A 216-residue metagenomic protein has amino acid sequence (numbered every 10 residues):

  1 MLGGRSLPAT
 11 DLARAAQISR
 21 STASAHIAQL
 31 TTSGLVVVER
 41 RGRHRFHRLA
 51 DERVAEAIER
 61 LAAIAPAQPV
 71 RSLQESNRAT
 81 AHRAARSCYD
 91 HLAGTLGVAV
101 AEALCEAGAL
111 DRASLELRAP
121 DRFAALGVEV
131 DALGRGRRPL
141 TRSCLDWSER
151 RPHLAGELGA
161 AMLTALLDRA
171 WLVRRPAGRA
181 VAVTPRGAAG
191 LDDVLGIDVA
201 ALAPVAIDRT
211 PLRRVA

Functional and structural regions predicted by a protein language model:
M1-S19, R45-H47, E52, S87: N-terminal helix-turn-helix DNA-binding core of bacterial DNA-binding proteins
S6, E39-I64, A119-R122, G187: Basic, amphipathic "hinge/linker" alpha-helix immediately C-terminal to the N-terminal HTH DNA-binding motif
S21, A28: Key DNA-contact positions within bacterial/archaeal DNA-binding proteins
S24-A25, V98: Conserved catalytic core of two-component sensor histidine kinases
T31-R41, R45-R48, A113-S114, R175-P176: Beta-hairpin "wing" of winged helix-turn-helix
A55-A113, E129-A177, D198-A216: Amphipathic alpha-helical dimerization/coiled-coil segments that flank or bridge DNA-binding/regulatory modules
